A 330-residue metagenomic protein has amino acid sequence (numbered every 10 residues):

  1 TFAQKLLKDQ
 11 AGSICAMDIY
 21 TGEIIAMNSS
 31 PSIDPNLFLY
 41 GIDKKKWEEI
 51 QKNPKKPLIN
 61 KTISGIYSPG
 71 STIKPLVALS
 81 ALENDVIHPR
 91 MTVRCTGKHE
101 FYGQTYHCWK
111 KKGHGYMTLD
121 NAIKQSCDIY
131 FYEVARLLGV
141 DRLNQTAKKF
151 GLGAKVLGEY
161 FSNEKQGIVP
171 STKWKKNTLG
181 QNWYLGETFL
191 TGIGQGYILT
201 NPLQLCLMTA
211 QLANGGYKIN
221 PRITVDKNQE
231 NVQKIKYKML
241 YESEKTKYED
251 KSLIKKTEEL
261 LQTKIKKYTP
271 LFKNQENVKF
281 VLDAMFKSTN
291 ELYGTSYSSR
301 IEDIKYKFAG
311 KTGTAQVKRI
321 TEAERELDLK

Functional and structural regions predicted by a protein language model:
T1-G12, Y20: Conserved, well-ordered alpha-helix/loop/beta-strand core segments that scaffold catalytic motifs
A11-I14, I304: Short loop/turn microsegments at loop-to-beta-strand junctions
I19-S71, L76-K330: Beta-lactam-recognizing serine transpeptidase/beta-lactamase-like catalytic domain environment
